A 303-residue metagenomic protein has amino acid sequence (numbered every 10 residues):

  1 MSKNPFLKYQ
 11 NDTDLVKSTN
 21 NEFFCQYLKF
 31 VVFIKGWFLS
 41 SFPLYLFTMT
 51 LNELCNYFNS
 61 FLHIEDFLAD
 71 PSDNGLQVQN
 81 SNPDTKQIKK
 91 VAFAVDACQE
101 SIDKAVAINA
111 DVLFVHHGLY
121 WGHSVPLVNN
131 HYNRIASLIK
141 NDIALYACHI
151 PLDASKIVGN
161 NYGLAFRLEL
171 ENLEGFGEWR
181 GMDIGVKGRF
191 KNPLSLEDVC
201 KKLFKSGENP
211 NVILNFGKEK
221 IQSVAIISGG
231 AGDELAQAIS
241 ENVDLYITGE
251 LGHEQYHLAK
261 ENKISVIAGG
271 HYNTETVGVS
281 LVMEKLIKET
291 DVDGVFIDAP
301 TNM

Functional and structural regions predicted by a protein language model:
M1, L46-M49: Initiator methionine at the very start of the polypeptide chain
N4-P5, N11, A97, L251: Residues at the start of alpha-helices and the adjacent loop-to-helix junctions
P5-Q10, L15, F24-L28, L39 (+1 more regions): Short hydrophobic targeting helices and cationic amphipathic motifs that mediate membrane/organellar targeting
N11-T13, N21, N52, K288: Intrinsic disorder/low-complexity signal
M49-M303: Active-site catalytic microenvironments in core metabolic enzymes, especially phosphate/sugar-handling
